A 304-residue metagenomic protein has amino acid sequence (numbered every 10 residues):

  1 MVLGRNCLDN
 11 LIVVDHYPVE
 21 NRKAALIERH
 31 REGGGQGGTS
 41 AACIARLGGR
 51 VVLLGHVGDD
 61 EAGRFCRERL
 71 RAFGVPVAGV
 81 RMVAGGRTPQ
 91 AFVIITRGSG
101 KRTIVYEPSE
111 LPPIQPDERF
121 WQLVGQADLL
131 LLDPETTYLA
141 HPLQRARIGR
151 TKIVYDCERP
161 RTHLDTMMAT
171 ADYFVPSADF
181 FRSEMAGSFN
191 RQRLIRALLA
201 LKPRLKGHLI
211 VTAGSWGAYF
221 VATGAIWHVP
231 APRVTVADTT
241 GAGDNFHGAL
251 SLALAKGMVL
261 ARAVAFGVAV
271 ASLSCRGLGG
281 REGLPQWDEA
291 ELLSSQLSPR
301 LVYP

Functional and structural regions predicted by a protein language model:
M1, R191-P304: Conserved phosphate-binding/catalytic region of the ribokinase-like
M1-H56, E61-F65, A72, V236 (+1 more regions): Glycine-rich phosphate/adenosyl-contacting loop at the front of the ribokinase-like
A42, Q90-I94, T103, G217-V221: Short beta-strand scaffold segments in enzyme catalytic cores
H56, V80-V83, V93-L129: Conserved phosphate-binding/catalytic loop of the ribokinase/pfkB sugar-kinase fold
R69-G85: A glycine-rich helix N-cap at a beta->alpha junction
L111-F120, P134, Y155-T162: Active-site glycine-rich loop that binds ribose-phosphate moieties when present
R145-H228: Conserved phosphate/ATP/ADP-binding segment of small-molecule kinases
